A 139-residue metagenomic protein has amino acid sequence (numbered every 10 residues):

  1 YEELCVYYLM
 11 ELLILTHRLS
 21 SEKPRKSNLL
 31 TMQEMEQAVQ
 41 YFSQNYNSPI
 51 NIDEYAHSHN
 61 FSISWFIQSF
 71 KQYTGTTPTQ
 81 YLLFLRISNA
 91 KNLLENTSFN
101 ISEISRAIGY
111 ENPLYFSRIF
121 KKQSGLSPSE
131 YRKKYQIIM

Functional and structural regions predicted by a protein language model:
Y1-K26, Q33, Q37-Q40: An amphipathic alpha-helical interaction segment
L9-M10, I63, T79, L83: Alpha-helical structural signal
R18, K71-Q72, K121-K122: Short helix-to-coil "ATP-lid" hinge immediately C-terminal to the conserved N-box Asn in the Bergerat
E36-Q40, Q44, P49, D53 (+3 more regions): Terminal helix-turn-helix DNA-binding modules in bacterial transcription factors
A56-I63, I67: Helix-turn-helix
S58, A107-I108, Q123: Residues within the alpha-helical elements of helix-turn-helix
S64, L114, S129: Key DNA-contact positions within bacterial/archaeal DNA-binding proteins
